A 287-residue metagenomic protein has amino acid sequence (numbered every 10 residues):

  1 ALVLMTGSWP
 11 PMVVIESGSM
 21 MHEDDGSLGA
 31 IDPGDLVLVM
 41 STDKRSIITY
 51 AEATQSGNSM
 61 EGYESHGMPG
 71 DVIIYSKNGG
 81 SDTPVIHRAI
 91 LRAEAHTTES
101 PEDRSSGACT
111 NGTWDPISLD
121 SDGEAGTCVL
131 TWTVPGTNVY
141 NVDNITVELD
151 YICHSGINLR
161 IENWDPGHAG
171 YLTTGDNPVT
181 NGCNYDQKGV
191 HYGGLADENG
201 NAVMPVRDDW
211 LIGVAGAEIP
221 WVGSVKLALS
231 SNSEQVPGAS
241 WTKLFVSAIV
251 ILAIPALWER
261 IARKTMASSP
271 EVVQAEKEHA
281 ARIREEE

Functional and structural regions predicted by a protein language model:
A1, G67-G70, Y151-G156, K188-N199: Short amphipathic alpha-helical surface micro-motifs
A1-G62, E218-E287: Protein maturation boundaries and topogenic segments
L2-V129, T133: Feature for secretory/organellar precursors and membrane-associated catalytic proteins
Y50, M60-Y63, Y75, W114 (+5 more regions): Sequence-level detector for tyrosine residue identity
E61-S65, V139-A169, N201-A202: Intrinsically disordered, low-complexity acidic Ser/Thr-rich regulatory segments
T113-N158, H191-Y192, V246-I249: Long, low-complexity, polar/charged, intrinsically disordered or flexibly structured peripheral segments
E162-S230: Extended, hydrophilic extramembrane loops/domains of integral membrane proteins
